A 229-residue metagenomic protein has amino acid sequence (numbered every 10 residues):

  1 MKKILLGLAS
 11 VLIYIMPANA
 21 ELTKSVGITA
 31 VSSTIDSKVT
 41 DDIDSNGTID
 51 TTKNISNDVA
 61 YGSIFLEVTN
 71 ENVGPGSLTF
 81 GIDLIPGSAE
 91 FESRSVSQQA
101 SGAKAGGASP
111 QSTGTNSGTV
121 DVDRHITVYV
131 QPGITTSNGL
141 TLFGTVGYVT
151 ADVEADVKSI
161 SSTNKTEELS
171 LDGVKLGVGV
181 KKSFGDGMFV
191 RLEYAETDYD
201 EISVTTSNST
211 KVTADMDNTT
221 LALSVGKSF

Functional and structural regions predicted by a protein language model:
M1-T23, F229: Cleavable N-terminal export/targeting peptides
A20-T34: Transmembrane beta-strand segments of Gram-negative outer membrane beta-barrel proteins
I28, I64-V68, I82-L84, V128-I134 (+4 more regions): Residues on the lipid-exposed face of transmembrane beta-strands in outer-membrane beta-barrel proteins
T34-A60, P86-H125, Y148-L171, E196-T220: Extracellular/periplasm-exposed beta-strand and loop segments of Gram-negative cell-envelope proteins, dominated by
V59-Y61, P75-T79, D123-T127, S137-T141: Short connector loops at helix/strand junctions that flank enzyme active sites, especially segments positioning acidic
F65-T69, P75-E92, V120-V122: Acidic, polar low-complexity intrinsically disordered regions
V73-F80, G139-L142, F184-L192: Repeated loop/turn-to-beta-strand initiation elements of outer-membrane beta-barrel proteins
G173-K175: Trp-centered recognition loops
